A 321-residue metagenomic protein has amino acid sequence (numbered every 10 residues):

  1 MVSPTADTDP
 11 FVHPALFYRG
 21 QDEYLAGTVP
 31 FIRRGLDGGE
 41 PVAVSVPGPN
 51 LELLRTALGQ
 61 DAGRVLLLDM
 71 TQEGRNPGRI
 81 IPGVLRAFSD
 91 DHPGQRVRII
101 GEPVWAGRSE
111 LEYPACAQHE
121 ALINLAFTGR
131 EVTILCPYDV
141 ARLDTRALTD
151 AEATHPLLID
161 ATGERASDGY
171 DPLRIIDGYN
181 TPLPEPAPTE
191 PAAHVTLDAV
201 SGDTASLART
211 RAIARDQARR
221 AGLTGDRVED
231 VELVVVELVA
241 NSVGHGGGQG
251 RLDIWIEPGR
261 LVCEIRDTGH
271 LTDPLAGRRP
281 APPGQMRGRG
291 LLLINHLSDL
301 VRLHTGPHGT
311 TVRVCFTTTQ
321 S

Functional and structural regions predicted by a protein language model:
M1-T196, A208, T224-D226: Non-catalytic regulatory/interaction regions at protein termini and inter-domain linkers
T28, H119, V235, R287-G290: Amphipathic coiled-coil/heptad-repeat helices and related helical stalk/stem segments that mediate oligomerization
R33, V235-A240: Amphipathic alpha-helical segments that form the core helices of the histone-fold
S45-V46, G202, D253: Small/polar loops that bind or transfer phosphate-bearing groups
T189-E190, A240-S321: Conserved beta-strand-loop-beta-strand hairpin that lines the nucleotide-binding pocket of ATP/GTP-utilizing enzymes
D198-D203, P283: HAMP-domain connector/hinge
T204, A208-V236: Conserved short strand/loop->alpha-helix "switch" segment adjacent to the catalytic nucleotide/phosphoryl-transfer site
